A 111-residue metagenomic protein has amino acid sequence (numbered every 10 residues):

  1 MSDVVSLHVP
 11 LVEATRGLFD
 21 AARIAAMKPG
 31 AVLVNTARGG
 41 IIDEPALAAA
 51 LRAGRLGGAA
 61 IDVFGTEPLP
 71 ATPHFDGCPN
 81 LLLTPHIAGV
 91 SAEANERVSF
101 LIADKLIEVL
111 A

Functional and structural regions predicted by a protein language model:
M1-H74: Rossmann-like adenosine-cofactor binding region
G65-A111: C-terminal helix-to-coil terminal segments
